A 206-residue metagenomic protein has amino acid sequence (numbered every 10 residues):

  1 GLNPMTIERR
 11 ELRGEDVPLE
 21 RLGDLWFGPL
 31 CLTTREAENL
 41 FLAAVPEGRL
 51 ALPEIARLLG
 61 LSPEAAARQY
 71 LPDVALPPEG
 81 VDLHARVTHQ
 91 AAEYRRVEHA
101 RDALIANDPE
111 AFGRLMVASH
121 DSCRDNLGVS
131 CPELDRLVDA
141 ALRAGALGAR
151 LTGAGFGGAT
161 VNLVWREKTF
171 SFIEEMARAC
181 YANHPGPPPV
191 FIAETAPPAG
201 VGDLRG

Functional and structural regions predicted by a protein language model:
G1-G148, L163-G206: C-terminal nucleotide
A149-A159: Conserved phosphate/anionic-ligand binding catalytic regions in large, soluble enzymes, centered on
